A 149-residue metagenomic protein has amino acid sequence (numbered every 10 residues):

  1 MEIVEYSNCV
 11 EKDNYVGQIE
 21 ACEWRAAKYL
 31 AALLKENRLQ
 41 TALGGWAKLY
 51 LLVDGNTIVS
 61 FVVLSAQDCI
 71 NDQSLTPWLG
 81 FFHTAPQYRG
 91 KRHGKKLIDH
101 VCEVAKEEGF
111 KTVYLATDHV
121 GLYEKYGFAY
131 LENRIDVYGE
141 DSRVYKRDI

Functional and structural regions predicted by a protein language model:
M1-G17: A short beta-loop-alpha structural element at the N-terminal edge of CoA-dependent acyl/N-acetyltransferase catalytic
E23-V53: Active-site rim helix/loop that mediates acceptor-substrate recognition in acyltransferases
A47, E140-Y145: Short hydrophobic/aromatic beta-strand or adjacent loop that forms the aromatic wall/cage of a ligand/substrate-binding
L49-L51, T57-D68, W78, H83: Conserved beta-strand in the GNAT
V53-G55, R147-D148: Active-site beta-strand termini and strand-to-loop segments that position acidic
Q67-L79, R89, V137: A conserved beta-turn-beta hairpin within the catalytic core of GNAT-like acetyltransferases that forms part
Y88, R92-H100, F110: Conserved acetyl-CoA pyrophosphate-binding loop and the N-cap/start of the following alpha-helix in GNAT-like
E107, K111, T117-D141: Conserved active-site alpha-helix within GNAT-family acetyltransferase domains
